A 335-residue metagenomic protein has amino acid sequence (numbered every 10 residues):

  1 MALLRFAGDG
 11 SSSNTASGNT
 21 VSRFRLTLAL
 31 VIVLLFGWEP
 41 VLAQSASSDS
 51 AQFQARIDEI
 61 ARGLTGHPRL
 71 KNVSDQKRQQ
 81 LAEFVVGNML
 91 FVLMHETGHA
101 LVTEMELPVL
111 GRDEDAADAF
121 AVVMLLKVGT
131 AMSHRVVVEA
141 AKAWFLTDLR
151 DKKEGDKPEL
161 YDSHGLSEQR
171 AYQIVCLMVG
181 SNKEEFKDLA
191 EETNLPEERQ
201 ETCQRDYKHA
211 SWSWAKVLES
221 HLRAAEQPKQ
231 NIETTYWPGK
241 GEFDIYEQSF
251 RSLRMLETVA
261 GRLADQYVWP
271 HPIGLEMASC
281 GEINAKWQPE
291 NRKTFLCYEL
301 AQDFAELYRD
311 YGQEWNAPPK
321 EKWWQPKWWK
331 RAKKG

Functional and structural regions predicted by a protein language model:
L4-D9, N14-L28: Bacterial N-terminal signal peptides that target proteins for export
T27-G37: Bacterial N-terminal signal peptides
W38-A43: Sec/Tat signal peptide C-region and signal peptidase I cleavage site
Q52-L70, E276-F295, L300-D310: Catalytic zinc-binding patch centered on the HExxH motif and its immediate surroundings that defines zinc-dependent
Q76-F91, L107, K333: Short pre-active-site segment immediately N-terminal to the catalytic Zn-binding motif
F91-E104, D118, V122, L296 (+1 more regions): Active-site recognition of the HExxH zinc-binding catalytic motif
G111-V128: An active-site-proximal "capping" alpha-helix that borders the catalytic cofactor pocket
K157-L263: Pan-zinc metallopeptidase signature
